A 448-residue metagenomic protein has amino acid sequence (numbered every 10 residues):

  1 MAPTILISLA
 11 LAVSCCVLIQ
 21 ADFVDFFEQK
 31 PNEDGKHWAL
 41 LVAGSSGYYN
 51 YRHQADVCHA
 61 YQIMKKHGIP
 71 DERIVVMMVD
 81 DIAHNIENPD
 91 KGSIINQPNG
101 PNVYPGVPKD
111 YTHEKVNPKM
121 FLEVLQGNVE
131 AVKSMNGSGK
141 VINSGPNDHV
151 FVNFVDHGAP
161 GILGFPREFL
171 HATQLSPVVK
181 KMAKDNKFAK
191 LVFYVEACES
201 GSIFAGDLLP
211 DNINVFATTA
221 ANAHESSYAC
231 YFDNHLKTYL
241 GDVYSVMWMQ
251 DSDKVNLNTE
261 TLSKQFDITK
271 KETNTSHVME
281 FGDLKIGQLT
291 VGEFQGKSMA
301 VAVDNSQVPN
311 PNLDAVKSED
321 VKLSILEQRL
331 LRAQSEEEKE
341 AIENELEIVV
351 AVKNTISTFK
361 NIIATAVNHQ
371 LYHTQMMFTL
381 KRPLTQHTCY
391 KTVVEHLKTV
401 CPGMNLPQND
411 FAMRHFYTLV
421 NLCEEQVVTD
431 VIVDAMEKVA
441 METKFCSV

Functional and structural regions predicted by a protein language model:
P3-V448: Cysteine endopeptidase catalytic domains of the caspase/legumain-like
